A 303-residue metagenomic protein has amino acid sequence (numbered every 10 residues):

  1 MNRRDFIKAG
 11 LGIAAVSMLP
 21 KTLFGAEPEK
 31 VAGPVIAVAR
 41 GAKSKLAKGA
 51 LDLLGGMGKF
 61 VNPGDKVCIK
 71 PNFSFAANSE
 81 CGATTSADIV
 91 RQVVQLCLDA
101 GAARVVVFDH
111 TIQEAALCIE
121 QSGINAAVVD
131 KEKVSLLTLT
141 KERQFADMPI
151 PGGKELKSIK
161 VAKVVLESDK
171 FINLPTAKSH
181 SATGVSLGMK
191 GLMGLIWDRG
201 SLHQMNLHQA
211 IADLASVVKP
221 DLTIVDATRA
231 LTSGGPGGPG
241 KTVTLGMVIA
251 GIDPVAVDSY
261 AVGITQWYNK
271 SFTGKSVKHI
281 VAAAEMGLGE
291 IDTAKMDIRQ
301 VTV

Functional and structural regions predicted by a protein language model:
M1-V303: N-terminal and secondary-structure boundary signal
